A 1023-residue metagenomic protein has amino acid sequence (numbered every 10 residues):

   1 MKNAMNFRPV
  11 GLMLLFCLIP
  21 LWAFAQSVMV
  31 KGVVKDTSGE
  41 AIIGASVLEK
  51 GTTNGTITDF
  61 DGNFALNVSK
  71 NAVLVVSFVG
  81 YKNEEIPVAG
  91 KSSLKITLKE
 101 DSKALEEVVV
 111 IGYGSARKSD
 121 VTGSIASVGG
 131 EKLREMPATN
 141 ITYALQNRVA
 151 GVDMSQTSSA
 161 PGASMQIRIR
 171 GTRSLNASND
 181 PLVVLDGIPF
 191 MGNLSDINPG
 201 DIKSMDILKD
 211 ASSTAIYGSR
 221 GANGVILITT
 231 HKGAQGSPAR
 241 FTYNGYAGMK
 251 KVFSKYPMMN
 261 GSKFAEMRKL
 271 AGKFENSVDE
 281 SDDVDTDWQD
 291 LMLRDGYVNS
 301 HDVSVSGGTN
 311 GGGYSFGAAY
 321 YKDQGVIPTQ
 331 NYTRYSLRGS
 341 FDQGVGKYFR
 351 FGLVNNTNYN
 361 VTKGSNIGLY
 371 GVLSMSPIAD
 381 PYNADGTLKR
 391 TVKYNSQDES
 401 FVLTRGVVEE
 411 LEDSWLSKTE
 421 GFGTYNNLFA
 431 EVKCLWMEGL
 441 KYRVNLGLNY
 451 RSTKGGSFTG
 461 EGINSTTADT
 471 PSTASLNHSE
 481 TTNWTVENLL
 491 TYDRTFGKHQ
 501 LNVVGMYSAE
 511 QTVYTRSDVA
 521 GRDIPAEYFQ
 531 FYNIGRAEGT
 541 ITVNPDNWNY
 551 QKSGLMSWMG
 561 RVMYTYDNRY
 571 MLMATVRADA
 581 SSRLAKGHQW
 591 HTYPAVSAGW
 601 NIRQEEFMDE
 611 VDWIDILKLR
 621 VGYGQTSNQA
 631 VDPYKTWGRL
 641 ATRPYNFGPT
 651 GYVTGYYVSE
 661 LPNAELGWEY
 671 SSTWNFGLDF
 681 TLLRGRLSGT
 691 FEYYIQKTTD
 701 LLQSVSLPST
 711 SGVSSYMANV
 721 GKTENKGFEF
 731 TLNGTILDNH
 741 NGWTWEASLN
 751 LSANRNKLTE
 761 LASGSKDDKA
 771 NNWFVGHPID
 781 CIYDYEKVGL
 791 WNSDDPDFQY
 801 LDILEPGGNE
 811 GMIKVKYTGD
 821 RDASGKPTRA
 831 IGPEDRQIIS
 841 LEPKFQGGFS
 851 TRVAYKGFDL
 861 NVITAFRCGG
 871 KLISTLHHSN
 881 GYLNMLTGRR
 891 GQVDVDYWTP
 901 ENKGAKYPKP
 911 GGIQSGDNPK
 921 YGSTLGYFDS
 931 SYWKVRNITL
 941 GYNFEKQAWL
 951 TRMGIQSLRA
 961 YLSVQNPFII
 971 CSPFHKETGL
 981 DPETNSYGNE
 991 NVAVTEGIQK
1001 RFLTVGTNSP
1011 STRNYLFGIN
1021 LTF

Functional and structural regions predicted by a protein language model:
M1-N358, I367, S396-D398, Y425 (+7 more regions): Short, small/polar-rich motifs associated with maturation and membrane association, primarily at protein termini
V28, K35, T58, V183 (+4 more regions): Hydrophobic alpha-helical segments, especially N-terminal targeting/anchoring helices
L133, N179-D180, E275, G296-N299 (+8 more regions): Extracellular/periplasmic, surface-exposed regions of secreted and cell-surface proteins
A215-I216, R583-L584, L872: Extracytoplasmic/secreted cell-surface and envelope-processing proteins
T242-D283, D518, A718, E724 (+4 more regions): Conserved small-residue
S840-I873: Glycine-rich, aromatic-lined ligand/substrate-binding cores of catalytic and carbohydrate-binding domains
L860-W933: C-terminal beta-barrel architecture of Gram-negative outer-membrane proteins
